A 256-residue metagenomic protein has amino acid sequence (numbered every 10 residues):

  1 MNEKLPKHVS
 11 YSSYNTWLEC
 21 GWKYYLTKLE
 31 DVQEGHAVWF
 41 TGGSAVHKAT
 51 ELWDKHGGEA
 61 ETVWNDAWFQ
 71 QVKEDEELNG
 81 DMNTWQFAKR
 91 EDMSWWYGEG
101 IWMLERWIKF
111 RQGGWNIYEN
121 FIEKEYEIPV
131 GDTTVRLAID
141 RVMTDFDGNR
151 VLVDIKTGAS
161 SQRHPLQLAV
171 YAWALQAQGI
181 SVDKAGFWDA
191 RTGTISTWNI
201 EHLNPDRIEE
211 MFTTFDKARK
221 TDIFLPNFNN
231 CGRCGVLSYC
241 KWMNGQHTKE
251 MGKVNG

Functional and structural regions predicted by a protein language model:
M1, G148-N149, K253-G256: Short intrinsically disordered terminal tails
M1-S13: Short acidic, Pro/Gly- and aromatic-enriched capping/linker segments at domain boundaries
E3-P6, G21-Q33, M82-T84, G148-V153 (+1 more regions): Short amphipathic alpha-helical segments and their helix-coil junctions
K7-V9, F87, G131, S160-S161 (+2 more regions): Metal-dependent nuclease catalytic regions and adjoining charged, substrate-binding loops involved in nucleic-acid end
S10, L18-E19, T134-A138: Short, flexible loop/turn motifs enriched in small residues
Y14-G58, Y97, E123, V236: Nuclease catalytic cores
A49-E125: A non-catalytic, helix-rich entry segment at domain boundaries
F121-W173, A177-Q178, R207-M211: Non-catalytic protein-protein interaction segments used by genome-maintenance enzymes to assemble and couple activities
